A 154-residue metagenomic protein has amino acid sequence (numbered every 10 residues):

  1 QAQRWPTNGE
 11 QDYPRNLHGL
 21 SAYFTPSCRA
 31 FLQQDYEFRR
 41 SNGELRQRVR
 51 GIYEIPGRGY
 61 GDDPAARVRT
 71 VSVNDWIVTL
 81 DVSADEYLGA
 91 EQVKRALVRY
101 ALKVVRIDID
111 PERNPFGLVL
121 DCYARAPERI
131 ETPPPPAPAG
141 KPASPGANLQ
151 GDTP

Functional and structural regions predicted by a protein language model:
Q1-R4: Acidic/histidine-rich, surface-exposed loop or edge segments in extracytoplasmic proteins
T7-P154: Structured, amphipathic secondary-structure segments that form assembly/contact surfaces in multi-subunit
